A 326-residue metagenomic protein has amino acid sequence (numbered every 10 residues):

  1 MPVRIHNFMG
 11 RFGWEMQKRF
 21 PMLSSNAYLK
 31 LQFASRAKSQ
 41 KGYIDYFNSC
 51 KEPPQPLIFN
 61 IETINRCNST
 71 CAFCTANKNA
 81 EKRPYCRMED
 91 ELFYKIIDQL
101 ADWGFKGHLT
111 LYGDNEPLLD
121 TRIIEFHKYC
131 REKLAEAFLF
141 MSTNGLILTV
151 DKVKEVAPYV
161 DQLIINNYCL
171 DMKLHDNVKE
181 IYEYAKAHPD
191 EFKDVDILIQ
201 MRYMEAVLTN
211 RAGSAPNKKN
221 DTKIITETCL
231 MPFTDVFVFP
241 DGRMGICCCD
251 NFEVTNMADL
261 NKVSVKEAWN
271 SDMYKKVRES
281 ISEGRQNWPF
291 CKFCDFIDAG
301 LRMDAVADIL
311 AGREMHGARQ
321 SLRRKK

Functional and structural regions predicted by a protein language model:
P2-Q162, L301-K326: Conserved alpha-helical substructure of the radical SAM core
N7-G10, E183-K218, C249-L301: C-terminal accessory region of radical SAM enzymes
Y46-C50, D221-I225, F233, S280-S282: Short, P/G- and charge-enriched loop/turn segments at secondary-structure junctions
L57, P232, N251: Exposed loop/turn and edge beta-strand positions of beta-sandwich/beta-sheet ligand-binding modules
I61, N65-N68, K223, R285-W288: Processing junctions and N-termini across compartments
C67, C71-C74, C229, C247-C248 (+1 more regions): Short cysteine clusters
D120-F233, F239: Conserved AdoMet/S-adenosylmethionine-binding subsite of the radical SAM
